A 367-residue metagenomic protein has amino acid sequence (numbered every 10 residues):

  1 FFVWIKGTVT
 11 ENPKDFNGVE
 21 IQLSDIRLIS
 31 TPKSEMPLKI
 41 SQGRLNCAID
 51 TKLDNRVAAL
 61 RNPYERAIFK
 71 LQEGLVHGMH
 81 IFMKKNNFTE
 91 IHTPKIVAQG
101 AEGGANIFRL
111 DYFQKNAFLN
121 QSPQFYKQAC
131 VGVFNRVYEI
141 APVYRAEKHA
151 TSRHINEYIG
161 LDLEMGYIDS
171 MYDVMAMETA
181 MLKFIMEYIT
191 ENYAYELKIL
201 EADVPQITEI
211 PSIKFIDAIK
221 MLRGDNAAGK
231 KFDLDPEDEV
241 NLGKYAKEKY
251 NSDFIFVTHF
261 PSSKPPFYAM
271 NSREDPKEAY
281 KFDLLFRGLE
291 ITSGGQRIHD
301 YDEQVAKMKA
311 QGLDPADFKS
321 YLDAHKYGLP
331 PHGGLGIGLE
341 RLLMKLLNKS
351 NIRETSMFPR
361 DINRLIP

Functional and structural regions predicted by a protein language model:
F1-G166, D323: Class II aminoacyl-tRNA synthetase-like tRNA-binding/catalytic domains
P13, S30, M79-F82, N86 (+6 more regions): A generic secondary-structure signal for well-formed alpha-helical elements
M36-N46, I155-N156, E178-A180, N271-D275 (+1 more regions): Short intrinsically disordered coil segments
A67-L71, E201-I207, T292: Extended, non-catalytic structural segments that build the interaction scaffolds of large macromolecular assemblies
L75-M79, V174, M181: Alpha-helical packing segments of well-folded alpha/beta enzyme cores
A101-E102, N106, A180-R287, A310-D323 (+1 more regions): Metal-assisted phosphate- and nucleotidyl-transfer catalytic regions
G132-P142, I155, I159-S170, I189 (+1 more regions): TRNA-recognition modules of translation machinery and tRNA-sensing kinases, especially anticodon-binding
S170-A176: Short, conserved charged micro-motifs
